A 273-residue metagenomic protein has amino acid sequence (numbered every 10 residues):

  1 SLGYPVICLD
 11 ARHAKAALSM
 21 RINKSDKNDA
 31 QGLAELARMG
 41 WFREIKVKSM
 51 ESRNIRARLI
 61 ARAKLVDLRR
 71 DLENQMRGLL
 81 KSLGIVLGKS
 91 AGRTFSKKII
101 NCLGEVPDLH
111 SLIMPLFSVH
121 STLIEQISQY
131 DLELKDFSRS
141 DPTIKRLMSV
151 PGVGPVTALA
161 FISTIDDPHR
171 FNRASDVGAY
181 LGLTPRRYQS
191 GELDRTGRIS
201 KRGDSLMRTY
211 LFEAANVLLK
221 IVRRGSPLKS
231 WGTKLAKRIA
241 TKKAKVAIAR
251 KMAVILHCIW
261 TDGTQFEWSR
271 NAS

Functional and structural regions predicted by a protein language model:
Y4-R53, A57, F95-L103, L193-R202 (+1 more regions): Short alpha-helix plus adjacent loop in nuclease-associated cores
A34-A37, L59-R62, V66-R69, E73 (+4 more regions): Short, amphipathic alpha-helical segments that act as regulatory/interfacial helices in nucleotide-processing proteins
W41-R43, L72-E73, I127, D166-R170 (+2 more regions): Short helix-capping/linker segments at secondary-structure and domain boundaries
I60-R146: Glycine-rich, often acidic, oxyanion-interacting loops/wings at catalytic, nucleic-acid, or phospho-protein interfaces
K81, I85, K89-L103, H169 (+3 more regions): HhH-family (HhH-GPD) DNA N-glycosylase catalytic core used in base-excision repair
R146-S149, P155, F161-T241, S273: Phosphate-backbone recognition surface of nucleic-acid-processing proteins
A236-S273: Basic, amphipathic alpha-helical segments enriched in Lys/Arg and hydrophobic/aromatic residues
